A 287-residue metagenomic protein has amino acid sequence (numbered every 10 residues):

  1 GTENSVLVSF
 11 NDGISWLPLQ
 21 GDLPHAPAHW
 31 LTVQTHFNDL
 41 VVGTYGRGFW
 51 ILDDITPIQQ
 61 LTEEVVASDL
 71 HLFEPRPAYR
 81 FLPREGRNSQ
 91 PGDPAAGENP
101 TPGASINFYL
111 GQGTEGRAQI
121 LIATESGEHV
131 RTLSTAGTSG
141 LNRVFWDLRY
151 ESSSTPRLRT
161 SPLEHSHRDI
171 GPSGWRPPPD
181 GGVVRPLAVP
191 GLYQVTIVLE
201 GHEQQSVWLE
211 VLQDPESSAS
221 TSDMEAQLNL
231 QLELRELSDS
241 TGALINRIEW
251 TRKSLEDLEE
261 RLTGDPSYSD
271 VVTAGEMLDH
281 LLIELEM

Functional and structural regions predicted by a protein language model:
G1-P94, T101-Y109, G113: Beta-propeller blade termini and top-face loops
S15-L17, S126-L133, Q204: Surface-exposed loop/edge segments in extracytoplasmic proteins
G48, S152-P156, V198-V207: Short acidic/polar inter-strand loop motif in beta-rich domains
P57-P83, S206-G242: Low-complexity, Pro/Ser/Thr- and charge-rich linker/hinge segments at domain boundaries
F81-Q119, A123, R143-F145, D223-I245: Contiguous beta-strand segments within globular domains
I120, V189-E200: Short, aromatic- and glycine-rich surface loops/edge beta-strands on solvent-exposed regions
H129-P186: Glycine-centered tight-turn motifs at strand-turn-strand junctions
V207, S240-M287: Mature extracytoplasmic or organellar-lumen-exposed domains after removal of signal/transit peptides
